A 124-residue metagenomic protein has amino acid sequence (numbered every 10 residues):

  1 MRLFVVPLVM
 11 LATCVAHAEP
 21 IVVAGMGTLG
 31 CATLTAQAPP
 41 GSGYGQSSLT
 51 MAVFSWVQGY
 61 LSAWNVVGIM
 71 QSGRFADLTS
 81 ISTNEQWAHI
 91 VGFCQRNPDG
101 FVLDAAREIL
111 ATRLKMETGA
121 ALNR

Functional and structural regions predicted by a protein language model:
L3-C14: Sec-dependent N-terminal signal peptides
C14-V15, K115: Contiguous, function-dense segments enriched for cysteine-driven chemistry and partner/ligand-binding capacity
A16-P20: Boundary at the C-terminal end of the N-terminal hydrophobic targeting segment
I21-G92: Short N-proximal segments of mature Sec-exported proteins
H89, F93, A105-E108: Charge-rich, solvent-exposed alpha-helical interaction surfaces
P98-R124: C-terminal partner/receptor-binding element of secreted or periplasmic proteins
